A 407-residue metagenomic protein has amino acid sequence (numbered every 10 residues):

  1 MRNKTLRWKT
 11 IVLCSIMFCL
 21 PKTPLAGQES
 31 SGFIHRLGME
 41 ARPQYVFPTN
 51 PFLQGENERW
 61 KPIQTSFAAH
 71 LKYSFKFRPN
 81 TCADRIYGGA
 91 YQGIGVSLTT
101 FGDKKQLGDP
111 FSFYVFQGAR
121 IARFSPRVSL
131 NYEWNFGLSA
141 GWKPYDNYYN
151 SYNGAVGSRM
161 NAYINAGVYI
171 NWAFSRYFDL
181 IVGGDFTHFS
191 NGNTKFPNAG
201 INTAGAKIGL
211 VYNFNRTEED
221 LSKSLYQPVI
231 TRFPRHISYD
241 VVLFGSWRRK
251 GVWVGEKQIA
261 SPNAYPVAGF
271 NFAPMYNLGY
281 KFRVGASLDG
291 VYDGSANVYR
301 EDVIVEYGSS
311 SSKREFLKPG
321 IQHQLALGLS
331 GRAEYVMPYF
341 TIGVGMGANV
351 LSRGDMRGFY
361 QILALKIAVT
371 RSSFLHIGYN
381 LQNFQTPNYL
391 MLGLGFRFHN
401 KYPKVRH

Functional and structural regions predicted by a protein language model:
S31-L37, I86-Q92, P126-Y132, R176-L180 (+7 more regions): Outer-envelope beta-barrel architecture signal
F33, I63-A69, L107-F113, V128 (+8 more regions): Residues that define the transmembrane beta-barrel architecture of outer-membrane proteins
H35, E40-R59, A83-R85, L130-I164 (+3 more regions): Outer-membrane beta-barrel translocator/channel fold
M39, A69-F75, V115-I121, W134-L138 (+8 more regions): Residues on the lipid-exposed face of transmembrane beta-strands in outer-membrane beta-barrel proteins
A41-F47, F75, V96-G102, F136-P144 (+8 more regions): Transmembrane beta-strands of outer-membrane beta-barrel pores
V46-A68, Q106-L107, R249-N271: Surface-exposed strand-loop-strand hairpins of Gram-negative outer-membrane beta-barrel proteins
F47, N80-C82, W172, R176-L180 (+5 more regions): Repeated loop/turn-to-beta-strand initiation elements of outer-membrane beta-barrel proteins
N202-K223, P387-H407: Outer-membrane beta-barrel "beta-signal"
